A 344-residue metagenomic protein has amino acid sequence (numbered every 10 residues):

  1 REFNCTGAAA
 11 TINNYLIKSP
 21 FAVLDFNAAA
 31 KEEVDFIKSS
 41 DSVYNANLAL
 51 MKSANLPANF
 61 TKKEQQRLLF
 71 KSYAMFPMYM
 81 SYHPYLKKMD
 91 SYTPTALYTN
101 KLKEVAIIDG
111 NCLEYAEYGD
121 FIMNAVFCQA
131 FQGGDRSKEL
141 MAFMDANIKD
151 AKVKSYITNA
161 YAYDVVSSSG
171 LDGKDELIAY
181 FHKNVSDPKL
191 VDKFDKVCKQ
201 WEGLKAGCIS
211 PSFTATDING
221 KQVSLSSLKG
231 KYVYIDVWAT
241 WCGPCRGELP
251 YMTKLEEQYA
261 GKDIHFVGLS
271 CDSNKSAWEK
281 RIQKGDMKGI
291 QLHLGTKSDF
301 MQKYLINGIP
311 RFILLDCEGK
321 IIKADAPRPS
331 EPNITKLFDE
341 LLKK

Functional and structural regions predicted by a protein language model:
R1-N219, V223: Oxidative protein folding and maturation machinery
Q65, K275, E279, E331 (+1 more regions): Extracytoplasmic/secreted envelope proteins and their assembly/folding machinery, especially bacterial periplasmic
K229-G230, D236-K254: Conserved redox-active cysteine motifs that mediate thiol-disulfide chemistry, especially di-cysteine Cys-X(1-2)-Cys
K229-K231, G261, M287, I306: Active-site acidic short loop of glycosyltransferases
Y232-V233, P310: Alpha/beta-hydrolase fold active-site loops
I235, V267-L269, I313: Conserved hydrophobic packing residues within short motifs/helices of P-loop NTPase cores of ABC-family ATPases
G247-G285, T296-Q302: Structural microenvironment flanking redox-active thiols in thiol-disulfide oxidoreductases
G285-M287, L294-E340: Thiol/disulfide oxidoreductase modules built on the thioredoxin-like
